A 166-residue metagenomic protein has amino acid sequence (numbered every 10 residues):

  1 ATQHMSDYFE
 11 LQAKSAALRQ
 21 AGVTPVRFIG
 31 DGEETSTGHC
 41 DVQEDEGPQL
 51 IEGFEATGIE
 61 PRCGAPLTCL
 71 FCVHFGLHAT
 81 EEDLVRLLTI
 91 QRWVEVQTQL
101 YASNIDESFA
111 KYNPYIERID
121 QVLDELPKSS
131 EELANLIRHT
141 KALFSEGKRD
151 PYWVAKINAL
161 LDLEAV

Functional and structural regions predicted by a protein language model:
T2-V166: Acidic, low-complexity interaction regions
